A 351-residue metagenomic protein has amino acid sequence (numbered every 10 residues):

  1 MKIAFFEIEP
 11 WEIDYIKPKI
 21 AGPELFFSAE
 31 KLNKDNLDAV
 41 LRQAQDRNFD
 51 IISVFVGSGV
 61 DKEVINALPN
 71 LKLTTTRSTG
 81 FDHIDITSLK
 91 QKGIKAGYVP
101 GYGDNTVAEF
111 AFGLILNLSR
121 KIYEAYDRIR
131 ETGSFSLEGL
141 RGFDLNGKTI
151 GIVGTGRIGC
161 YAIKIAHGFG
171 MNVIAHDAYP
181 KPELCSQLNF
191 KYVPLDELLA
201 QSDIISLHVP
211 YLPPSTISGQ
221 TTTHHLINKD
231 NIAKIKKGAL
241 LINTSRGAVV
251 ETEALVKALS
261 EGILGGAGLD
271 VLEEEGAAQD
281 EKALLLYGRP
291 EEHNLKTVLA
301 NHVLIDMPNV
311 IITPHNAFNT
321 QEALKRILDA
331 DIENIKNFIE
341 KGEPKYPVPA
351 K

Functional and structural regions predicted by a protein language model:
M1-G97, N228: An N-terminal-biased, well-structured beta-alpha scaffold segment characteristic of Rossmann-like dinucleotide-binding
L41-D46, I65-L68, L145, E197-S202 (+2 more regions): A short, aliphatic-rich alpha-helical micro-motif
V56-G57, D203, H208-Y211, S245-R246 (+1 more regions): Short glycine-/small-residue-rich Rossmann-like dinucleotide-binding loops
I65-L73, I84-A96, L207, S218-E261: Beta-strand-loop-alpha-helix segment that lines the small-molecule cofactor/substrate pocket of alpha/beta enzymes
R77-S78, I94-N105, L195-D196, S245: Short beta->alpha connector loops at strand-helix junctions that form conserved, small/polar/Pro-enriched
K92, P100-T149, Y161-K164: Phosphate-binding beta-alpha-beta segment of Rossmann-like dinucleotide-binding domains, i.e., the NAD(P)
E138-K237: Rossmann-like dinucleotide/phosphate-binding beta-alpha-beta segment
G238, T244-K351: Rossmann-like dinucleotide-binding domain for NAD(H)/NADP(H)
